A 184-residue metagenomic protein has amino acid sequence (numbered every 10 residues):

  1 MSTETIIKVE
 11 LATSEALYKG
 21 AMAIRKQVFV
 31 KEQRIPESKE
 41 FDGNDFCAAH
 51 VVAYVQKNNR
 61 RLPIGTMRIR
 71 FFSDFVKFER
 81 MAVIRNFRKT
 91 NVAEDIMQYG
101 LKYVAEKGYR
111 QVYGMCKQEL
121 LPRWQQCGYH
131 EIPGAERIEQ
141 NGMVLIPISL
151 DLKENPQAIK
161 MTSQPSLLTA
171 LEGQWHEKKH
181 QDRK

Functional and structural regions predicted by a protein language model:
S2-I6, A105, Q118-K184: Terminal substrate-recognition subdomain of acyl/acetyltransferases
L11, Y18, M22-F87: A conserved beta-strand-loop-helix scaffold within acyl/acetyltransferase catalytic domains
K19-A23, Q27, Q98, K102 (+2 more regions): Replace "anionic and nucleotidyl ligands
V51, F78, C116, I148-L150: A structural signal for short, well-ordered beta-strand segments
S73-F75, Q111, M143-L145: A generic structural signal for beta-strand entry/edge sites
V83, K89-K102: Conserved acetyl-CoA-binding loop-helix of GNAT-fold acetyltransferases
K102-K117: Conserved GNAT acetyl-CoA-binding A-motif
